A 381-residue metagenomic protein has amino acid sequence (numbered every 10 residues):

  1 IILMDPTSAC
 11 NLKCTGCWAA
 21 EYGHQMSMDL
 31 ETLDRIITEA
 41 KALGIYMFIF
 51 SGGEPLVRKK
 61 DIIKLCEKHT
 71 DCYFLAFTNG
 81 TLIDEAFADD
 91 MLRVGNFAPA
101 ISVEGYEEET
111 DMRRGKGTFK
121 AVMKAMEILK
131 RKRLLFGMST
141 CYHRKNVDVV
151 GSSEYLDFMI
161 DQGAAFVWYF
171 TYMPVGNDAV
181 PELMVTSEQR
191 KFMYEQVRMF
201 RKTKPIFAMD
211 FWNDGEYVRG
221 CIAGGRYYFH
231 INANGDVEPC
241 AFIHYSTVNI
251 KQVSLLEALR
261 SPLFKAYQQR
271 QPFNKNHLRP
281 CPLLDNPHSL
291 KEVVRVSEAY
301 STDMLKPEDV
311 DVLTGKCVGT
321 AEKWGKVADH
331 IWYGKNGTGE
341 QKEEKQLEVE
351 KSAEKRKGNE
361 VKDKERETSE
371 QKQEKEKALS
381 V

Functional and structural regions predicted by a protein language model:
I1, L12, C66-K68: Recognition helices and adjacent regulatory flanks at domain boundaries
L3-L30: Canonical Radical SAM [4Fe-4S] cluster-binding loop centered on the CxxxCxxC motif and its immediate flanking residues
C10, C14-C17, C221, C240 (+1 more regions): Short cysteine clusters
L33-F50, R58-F170: Radical SAM/AdoMet-radical enzyme domain recognition
D111-G220, G224, A233-N234, E238 (+2 more regions): Radical SAM enzyme [4Fe-4S]-AdoMet core and its adjacent flexible, acidic and glycine-rich loops/tails across
F242-V381: Flexible mid-to-C-terminal extensions adjoining Fe-S/redox cofactors in radical SAM and related proteins
